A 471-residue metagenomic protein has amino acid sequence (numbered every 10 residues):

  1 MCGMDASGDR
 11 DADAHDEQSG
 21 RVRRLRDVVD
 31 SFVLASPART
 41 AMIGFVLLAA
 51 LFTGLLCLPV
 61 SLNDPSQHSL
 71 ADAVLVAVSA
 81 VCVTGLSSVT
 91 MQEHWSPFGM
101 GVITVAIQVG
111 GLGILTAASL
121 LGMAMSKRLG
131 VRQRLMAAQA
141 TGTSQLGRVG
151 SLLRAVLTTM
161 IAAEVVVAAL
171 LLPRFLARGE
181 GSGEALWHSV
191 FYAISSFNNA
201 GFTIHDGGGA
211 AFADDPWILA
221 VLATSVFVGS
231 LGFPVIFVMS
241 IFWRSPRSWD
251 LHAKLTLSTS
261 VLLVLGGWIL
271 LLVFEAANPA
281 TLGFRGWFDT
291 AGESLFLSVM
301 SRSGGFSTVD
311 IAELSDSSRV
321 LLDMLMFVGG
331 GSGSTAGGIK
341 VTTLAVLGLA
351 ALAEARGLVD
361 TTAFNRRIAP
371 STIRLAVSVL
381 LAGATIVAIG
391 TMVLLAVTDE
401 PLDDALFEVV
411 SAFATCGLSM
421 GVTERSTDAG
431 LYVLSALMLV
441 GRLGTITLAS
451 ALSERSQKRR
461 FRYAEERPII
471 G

Functional and structural regions predicted by a protein language model:
M1-G471: Membrane-proximal intracellular helices of multi-pass ion channels
